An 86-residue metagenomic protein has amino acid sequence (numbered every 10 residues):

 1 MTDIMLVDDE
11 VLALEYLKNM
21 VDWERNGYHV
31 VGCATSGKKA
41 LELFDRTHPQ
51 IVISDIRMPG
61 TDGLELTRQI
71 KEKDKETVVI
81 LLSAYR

Functional and structural regions predicted by a protein language model:
T2, V11-G32: Two-component/phosphorelay signaling modules centered on CheY-like receiver
D8, D55: Active-site residues of response regulator receiver
R25, D45-T47, I70-E76: Conserved phosphotransfer cores of two-component systems
S36-K39, D62-E65: Acidic catalytic/metal-coordinating carboxylates
T47-I53: Active-site beta3 strand of CheY-like receiver
M58: Receiver (REC) domain active-site loop signature in two-component systems and cognate sites in sensor histidine kinases
R86: Conserved phosphotransfer active-site motifs of two-component signaling proteins, especially the receiver
